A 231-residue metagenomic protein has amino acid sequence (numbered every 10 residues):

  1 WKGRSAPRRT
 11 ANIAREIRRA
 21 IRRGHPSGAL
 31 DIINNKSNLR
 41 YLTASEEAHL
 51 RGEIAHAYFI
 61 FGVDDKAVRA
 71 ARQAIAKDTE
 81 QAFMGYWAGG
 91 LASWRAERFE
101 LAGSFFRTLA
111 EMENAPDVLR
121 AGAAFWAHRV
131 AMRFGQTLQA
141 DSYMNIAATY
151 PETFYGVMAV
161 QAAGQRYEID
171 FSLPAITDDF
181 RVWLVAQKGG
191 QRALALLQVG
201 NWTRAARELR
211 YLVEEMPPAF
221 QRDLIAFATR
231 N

Functional and structural regions predicted by a protein language model:
W1-N231: Cell-wall glycan-active module
